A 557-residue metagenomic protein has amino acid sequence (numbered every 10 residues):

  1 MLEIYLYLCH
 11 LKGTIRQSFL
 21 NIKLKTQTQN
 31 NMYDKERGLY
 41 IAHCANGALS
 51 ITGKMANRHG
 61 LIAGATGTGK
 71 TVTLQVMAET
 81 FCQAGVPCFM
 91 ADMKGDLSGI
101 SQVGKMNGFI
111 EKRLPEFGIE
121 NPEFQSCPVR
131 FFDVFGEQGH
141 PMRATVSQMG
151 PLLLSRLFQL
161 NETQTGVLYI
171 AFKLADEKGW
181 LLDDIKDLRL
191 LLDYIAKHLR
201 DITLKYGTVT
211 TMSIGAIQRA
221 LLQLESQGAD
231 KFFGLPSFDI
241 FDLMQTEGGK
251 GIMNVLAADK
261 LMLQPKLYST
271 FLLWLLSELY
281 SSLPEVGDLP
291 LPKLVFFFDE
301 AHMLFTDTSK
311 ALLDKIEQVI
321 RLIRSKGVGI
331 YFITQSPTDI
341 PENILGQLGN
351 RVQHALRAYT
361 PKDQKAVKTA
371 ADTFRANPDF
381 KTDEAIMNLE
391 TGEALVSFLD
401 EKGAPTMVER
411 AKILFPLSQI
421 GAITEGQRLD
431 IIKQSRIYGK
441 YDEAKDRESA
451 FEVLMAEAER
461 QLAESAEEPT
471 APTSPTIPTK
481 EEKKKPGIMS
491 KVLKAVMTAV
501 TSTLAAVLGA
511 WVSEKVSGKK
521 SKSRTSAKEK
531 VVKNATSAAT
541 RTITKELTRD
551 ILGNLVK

Functional and structural regions predicted by a protein language model:
E3-T68, V72-I119, F124, F132-D133 (+2 more regions): Basic- and hydrophobic-enriched, low-structure N-terminal and domain-boundary segments that flank ATP-binding catalytic
Y7, F19, K23, Q27-M32 (+5 more regions): Conserved P-loop NTPase motor module
H43, G53, D133-G136, A257-K260 (+6 more regions): Flexible glycine-/small-residue-rich
N57, A65-T68, K260-F374, G553-V556: Conserved P-loop NTPase motor cores
G67, H140, F158-N161, G207 (+9 more regions): Hydrophobic alpha-helical scaffolding
V76-A78, S101-N121, Q318-A404: Conserved ATP-driven motor cores of ASCE-family P-loop NTPases powering translocation/secretion/packaging/pilus
A78-C88, G95-Q318, I344, M387-L389 (+2 more regions): P-loop NTPase motor domains
M489-V516, A527-L555: Membrane-active amphipathic alpha-helices enriched in small hydrophobic residues
